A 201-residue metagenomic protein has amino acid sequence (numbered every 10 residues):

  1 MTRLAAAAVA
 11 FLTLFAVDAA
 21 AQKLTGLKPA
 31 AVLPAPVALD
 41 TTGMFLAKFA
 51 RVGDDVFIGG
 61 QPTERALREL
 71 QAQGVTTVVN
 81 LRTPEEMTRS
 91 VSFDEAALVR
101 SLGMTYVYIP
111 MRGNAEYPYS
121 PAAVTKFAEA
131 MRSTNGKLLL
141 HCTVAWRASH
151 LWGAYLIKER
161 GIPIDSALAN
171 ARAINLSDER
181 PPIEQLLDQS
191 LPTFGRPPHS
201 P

Functional and structural regions predicted by a protein language model:
M1-L4: Positively charged n-region of N-terminal signal peptides that target proteins for export
A6-F15: Bacterial N-terminal signal peptides
L14-L138, G153-P201: Cys-dependent protein tyrosine phosphatase-like superfamily
L138-L151: A phosphate-binding catalytic loop at a beta-strand-loop-alpha-helix junction that coordinates phosphoryl groups
